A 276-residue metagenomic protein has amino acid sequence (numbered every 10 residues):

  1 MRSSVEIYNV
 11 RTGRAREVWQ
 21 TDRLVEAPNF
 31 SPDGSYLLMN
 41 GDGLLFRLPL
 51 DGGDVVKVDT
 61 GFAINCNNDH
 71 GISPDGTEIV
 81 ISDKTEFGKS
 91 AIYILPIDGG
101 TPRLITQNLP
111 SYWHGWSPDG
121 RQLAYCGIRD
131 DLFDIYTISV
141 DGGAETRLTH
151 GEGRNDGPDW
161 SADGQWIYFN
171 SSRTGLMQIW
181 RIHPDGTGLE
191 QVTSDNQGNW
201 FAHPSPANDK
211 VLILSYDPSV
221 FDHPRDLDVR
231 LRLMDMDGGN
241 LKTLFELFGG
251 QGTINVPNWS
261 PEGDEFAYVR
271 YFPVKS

Functional and structural regions predicted by a protein language model:
M1-S35, M39-N40: Beta-strand-rich domains and repeat architectures in extracellular enzymes and scaffolds, especially beta-propellers
R2-V5, L44-F46, G88-Y93, L132-Y136 (+3 more regions): Structural motif
Y8-L24, L50-N65, L95-P110, I138-D156 (+2 more regions): Multi-bladed beta-propeller domains
D22-L37, I64-I79, N108-C126, E152-N170 (+2 more regions): Conserved beta-propeller blade repeats
L37-G43, I79-E86, W116, A124-D130 (+4 more regions): Beta-strand C-termini and the immediately following turn/loop, strongest in propeller blades
G175, N196-R232: Loop/turn-rich, solvent-exposed surfaces of beta-rich toroidal or solenoidal domains
L227-F272: C-terminal closing repeat unit and adjoining cap/tail of repeat-based domains
